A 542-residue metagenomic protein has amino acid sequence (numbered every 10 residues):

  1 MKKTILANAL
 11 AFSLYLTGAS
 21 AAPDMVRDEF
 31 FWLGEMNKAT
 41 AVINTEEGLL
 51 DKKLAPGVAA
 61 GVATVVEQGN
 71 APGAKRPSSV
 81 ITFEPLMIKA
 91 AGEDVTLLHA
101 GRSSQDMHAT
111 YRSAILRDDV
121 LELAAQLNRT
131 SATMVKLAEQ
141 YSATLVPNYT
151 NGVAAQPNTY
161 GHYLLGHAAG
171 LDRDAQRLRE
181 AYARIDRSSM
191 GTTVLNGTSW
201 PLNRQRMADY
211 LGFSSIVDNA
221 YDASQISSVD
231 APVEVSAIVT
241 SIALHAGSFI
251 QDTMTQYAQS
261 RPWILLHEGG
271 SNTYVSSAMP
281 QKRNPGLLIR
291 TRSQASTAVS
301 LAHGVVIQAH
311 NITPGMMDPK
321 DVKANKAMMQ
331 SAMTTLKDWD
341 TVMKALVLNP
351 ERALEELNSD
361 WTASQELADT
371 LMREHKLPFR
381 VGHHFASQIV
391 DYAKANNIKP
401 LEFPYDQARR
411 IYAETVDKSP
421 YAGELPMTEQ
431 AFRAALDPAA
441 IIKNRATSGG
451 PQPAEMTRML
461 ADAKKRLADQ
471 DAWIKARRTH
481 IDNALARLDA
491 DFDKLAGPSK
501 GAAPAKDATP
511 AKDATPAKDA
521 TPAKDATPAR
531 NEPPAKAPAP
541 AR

Functional and structural regions predicted by a protein language model:
M1-T4: Positively charged n-region of N-terminal signal peptides that target proteins for export
L6-L16: Hydrophobic helical h-region of N-terminal Sec-dependent signal peptides in bacterial secretory/periplasmic proteins
A19-G197, L202-R204, A208, N272-V275 (+4 more regions): A helix-coil-helix interface module used to build multimeric assemblies and to scaffold catalytic/cofactor sites
S20-M36, R76, E93, S277-D507 (+1 more regions): Glycine-rich cofactor/substrate-binding loops
T40, G61-V65, L86, A90 (+17 more regions): Generic, well-ordered alpha-helical scaffold segments in large soluble proteins
L50, P262-I264, L377, K399: Conserved hydrophobic residue
R112-R117, L123-N128, E139, V153-T335: Charged, flexible cofactor/metal-binding loops and thiol motifs
A502-A535: Long, intrinsically disordered low-complexity tandem-repeat segments
